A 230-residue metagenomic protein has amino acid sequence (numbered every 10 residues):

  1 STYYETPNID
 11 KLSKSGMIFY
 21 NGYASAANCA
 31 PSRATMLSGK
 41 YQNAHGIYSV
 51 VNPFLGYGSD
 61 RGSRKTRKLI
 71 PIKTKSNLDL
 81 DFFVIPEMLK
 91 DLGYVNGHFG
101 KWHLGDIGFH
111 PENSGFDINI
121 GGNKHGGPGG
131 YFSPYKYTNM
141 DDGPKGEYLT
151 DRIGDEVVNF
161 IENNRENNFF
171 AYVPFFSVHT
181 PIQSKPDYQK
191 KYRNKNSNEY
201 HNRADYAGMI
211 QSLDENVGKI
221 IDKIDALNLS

Functional and structural regions predicted by a protein language model:
S1-S230: Formylglycine-dependent sulfatase
